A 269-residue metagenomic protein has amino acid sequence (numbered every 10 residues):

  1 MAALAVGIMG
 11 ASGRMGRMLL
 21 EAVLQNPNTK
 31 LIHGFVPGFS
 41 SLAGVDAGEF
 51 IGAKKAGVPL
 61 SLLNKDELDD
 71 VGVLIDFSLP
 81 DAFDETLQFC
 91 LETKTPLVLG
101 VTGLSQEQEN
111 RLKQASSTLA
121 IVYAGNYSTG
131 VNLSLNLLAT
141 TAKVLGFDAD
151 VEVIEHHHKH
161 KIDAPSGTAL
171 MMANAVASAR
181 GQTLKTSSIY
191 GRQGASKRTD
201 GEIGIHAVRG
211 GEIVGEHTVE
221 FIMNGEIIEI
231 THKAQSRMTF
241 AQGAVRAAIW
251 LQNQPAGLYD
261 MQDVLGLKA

Functional and structural regions predicted by a protein language model:
A5, M9, R14-L68, F147-A269: C-terminal substrate-binding/catalytic lobe of Rossmann-fold NAD(P)-dependent oxidoreductases
I32, S61, V98, A120-V122: Structural detector of well-ordered beta-strand residues that form the stable sheet scaffold of enzyme domains
P37, T102-L104, N126-Y127, H156-H158: Short, ordered loop/turn segments at secondary-structure junctions
K65-V73, F77-L99, R111: Rossmann-fold NAD(P) dinucleotide-binding segment
S78-L79, T102, A207-R209: Short glycine-/small-residue-rich Rossmann-like dinucleotide-binding loops
T86-Q88, E92, G100-I121, N132: Rossmann-fold NAD(P)-binding glycine/threonine-rich loop
P96, R111-S128, G146-V151: Rossmann-fold dehydrogenase core element
L133-D148, A164: Rossmann-like NAD(P)H-binding beta-loop-alpha module
